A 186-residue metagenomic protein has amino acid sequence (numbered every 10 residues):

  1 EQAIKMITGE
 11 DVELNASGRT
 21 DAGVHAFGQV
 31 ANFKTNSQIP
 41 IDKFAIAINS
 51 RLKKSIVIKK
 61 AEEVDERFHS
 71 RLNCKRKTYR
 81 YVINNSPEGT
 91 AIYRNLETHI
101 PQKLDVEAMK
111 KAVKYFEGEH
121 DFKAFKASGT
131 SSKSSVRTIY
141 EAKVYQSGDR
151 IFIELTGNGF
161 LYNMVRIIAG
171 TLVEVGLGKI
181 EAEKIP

Functional and structural regions predicted by a protein language model:
Q2-P186: Structured-RNA-binding interfaces characteristic of tRNA pseudouridine synthases
